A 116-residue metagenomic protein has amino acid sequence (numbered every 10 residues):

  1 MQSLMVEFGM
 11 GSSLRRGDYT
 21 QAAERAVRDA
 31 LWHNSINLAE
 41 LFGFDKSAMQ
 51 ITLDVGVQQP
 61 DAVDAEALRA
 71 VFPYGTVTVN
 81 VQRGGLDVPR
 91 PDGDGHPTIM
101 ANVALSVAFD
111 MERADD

Functional and structural regions predicted by a protein language model:
M1-G43, Q58-V63, N102-D116: Conserved mixed alpha/beta catalytic, RNA-binding, or beta-rich assembly cores of soluble enzyme, regulatory
D45-M49: Short, charge-patterned binding micro-sites
Q50-D92: Mid-chain, well-packed structural core segment of small domains
Y74-D116: C-terminal edge-of-domain segments
